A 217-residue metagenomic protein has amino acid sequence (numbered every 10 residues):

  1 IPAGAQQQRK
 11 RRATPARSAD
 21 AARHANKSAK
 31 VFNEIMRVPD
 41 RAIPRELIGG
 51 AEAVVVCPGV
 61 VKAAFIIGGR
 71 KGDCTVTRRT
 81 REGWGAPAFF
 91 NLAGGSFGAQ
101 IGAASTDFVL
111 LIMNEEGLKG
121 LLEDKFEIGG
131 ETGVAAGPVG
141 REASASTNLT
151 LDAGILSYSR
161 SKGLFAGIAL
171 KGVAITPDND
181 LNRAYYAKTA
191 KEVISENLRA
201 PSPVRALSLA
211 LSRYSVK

Functional and structural regions predicted by a protein language model:
I1-A5: N-terminal export/membrane-targeting signals
Q6-K217: Small-residue-enriched, tightly packed secondary-structure blocks
